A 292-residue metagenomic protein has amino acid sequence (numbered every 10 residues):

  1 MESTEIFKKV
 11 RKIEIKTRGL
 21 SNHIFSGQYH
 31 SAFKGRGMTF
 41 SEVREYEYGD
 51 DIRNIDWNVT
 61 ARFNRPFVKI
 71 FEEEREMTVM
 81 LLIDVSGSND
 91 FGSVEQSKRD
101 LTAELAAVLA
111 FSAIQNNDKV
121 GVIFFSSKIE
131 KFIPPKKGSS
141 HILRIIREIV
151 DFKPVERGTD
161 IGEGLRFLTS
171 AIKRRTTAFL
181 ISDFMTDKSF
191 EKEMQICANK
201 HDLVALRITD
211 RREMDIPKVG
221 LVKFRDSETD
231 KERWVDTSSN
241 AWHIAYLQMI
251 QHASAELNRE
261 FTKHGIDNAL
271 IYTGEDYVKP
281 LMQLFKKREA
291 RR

Functional and structural regions predicted by a protein language model:
M1-F33, E42, S170-R174, T186 (+1 more regions): Von Willebrand factor type A / integrin I
M1-P135, T177-L180, D187-K188, I196: An amphipathic, basic-hydrophobic helix/alpha-beta surface used to engage anionic, phosphate-rich ligands or surfaces
N58, P154-G158, I181-S182: Short, flexible loop segments at the rims of nucleotide/cofactor-binding pockets, characterized by
N89, S93, I149-K153, G265: Short amphipathic alpha-helical interaction patches enriched in hydrophobic/aromatic residues with interspersed Lys/Arg
S97, F152, E156-T159, A245-Q248: Short, surface-exposed alpha-helical recognition segments that flank or form part of ligand/macromolecule-binding
L105, E163-F167, A253: Well-ordered alpha-helical segments embedded in enzymatic catalytic cores
F132-R147, H264: Short, electropositive alpha-helical surface patch
H141-T176, K188-F190, I208-D210: Von Willebrand factor
